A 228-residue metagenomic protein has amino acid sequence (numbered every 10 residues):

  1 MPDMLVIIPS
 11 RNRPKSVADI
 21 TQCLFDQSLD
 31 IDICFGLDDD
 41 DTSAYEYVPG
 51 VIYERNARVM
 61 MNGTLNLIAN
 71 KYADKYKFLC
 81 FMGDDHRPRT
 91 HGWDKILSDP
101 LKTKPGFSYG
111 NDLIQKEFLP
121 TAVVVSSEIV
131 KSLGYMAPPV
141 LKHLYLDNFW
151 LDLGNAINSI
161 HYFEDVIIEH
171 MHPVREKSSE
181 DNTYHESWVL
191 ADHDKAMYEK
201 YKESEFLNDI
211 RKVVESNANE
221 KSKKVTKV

Functional and structural regions predicted by a protein language model:
P9, D30-D41, E54-R55: Short beta-strand/loop segment that forms part of the nucleotide-sugar
S16, N148-V228: C-terminal catalytic/acceptor-binding lobe
S16, N56-L65, K116, K142-L144: A short, glycine-/small-residue-rich helix N-cap motif at loop->alpha-helix starts within glycosyltransferase
D19-I31: Short, acidic, metal-binding catalytic loop of nucleotide-sugar glycosyltransferases
N66-F78: Active-site nucleotide-sugar/metal-binding loop of Leloir-type enzymes
Y76-R87: Short beta-strand-to-loop acidic/aromatic patch adjacent to the donor-nucleotide binding site
T90-G110: Conserved donor-nucleotide/metal-binding helix-loop-beta segment in metal-dependent transferases, i.e., the alpha-helix
G106-A122: Short beta-strand-to-loop element that shapes/binds the nucleotide-sugar donor at the catalytic cleft/hinge
